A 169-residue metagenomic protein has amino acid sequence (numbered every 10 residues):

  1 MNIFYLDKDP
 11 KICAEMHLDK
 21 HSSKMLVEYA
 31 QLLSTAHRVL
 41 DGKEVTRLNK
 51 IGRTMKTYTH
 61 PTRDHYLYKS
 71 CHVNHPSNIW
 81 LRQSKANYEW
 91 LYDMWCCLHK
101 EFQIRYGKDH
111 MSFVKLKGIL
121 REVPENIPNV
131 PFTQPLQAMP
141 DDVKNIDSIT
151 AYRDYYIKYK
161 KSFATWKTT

Functional and structural regions predicted by a protein language model:
M1-R105, H110: An N-terminal structural lobe/cap that precedes and organizes the functional/catalytic core across diverse proteins
K8-D9, T62, I79, Y92 (+5 more regions): Generic alpha-helical secondary structure signal
D9, D19, H60, S112 (+3 more regions): Serine/threonine-rich low-complexity intrinsically disordered regions
H110, L116-V123: Primarily interfacial, aromatic-capped hydrophobic alpha-helices that serve as membrane anchors
E122-T169: Aromatic-residue-lined binding/catalytic grooves and analogous aromatic/hydrophobic interfacial grooves in multimeric
